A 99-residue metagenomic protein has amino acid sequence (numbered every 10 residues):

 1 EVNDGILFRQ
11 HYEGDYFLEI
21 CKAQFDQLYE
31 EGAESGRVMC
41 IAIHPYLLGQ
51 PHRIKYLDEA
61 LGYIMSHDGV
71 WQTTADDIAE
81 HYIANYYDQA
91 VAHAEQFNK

Functional and structural regions predicted by a protein language model:
E1-Y16: Positively charged, amphipathic and often flexible ligand-engagement surfaces
D15-K99: C-terminal domain-boundary segment and adjacent tail
